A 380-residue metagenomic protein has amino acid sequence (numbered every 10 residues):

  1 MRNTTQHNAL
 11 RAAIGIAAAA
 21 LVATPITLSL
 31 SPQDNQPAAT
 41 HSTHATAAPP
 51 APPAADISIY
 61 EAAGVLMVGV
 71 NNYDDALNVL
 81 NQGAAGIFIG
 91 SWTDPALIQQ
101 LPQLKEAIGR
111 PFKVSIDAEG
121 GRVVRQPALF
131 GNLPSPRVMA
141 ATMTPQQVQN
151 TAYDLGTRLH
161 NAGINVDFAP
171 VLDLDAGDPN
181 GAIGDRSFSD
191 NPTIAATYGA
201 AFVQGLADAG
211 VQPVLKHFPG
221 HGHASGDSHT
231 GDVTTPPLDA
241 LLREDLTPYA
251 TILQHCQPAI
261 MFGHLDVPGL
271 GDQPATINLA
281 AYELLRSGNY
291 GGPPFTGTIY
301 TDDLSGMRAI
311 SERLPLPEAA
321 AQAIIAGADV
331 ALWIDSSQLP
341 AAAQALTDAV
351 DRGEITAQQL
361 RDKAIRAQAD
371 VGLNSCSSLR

Functional and structural regions predicted by a protein language model:
M1-A19: N-terminal export and membrane-targeting signals
V22-P49: C-terminal region of N-terminal signal peptides and the immediate post-cleavage residues of exported proteins
A45-A76, F202, D302: Boundary/entry segment of secreted carbohydrate-active catalytic domains
A63-V70, A85-I89, F112-G120, V166-P170 (+4 more regions): Hydrophobic faces of well-ordered beta-strands that scaffold small-molecule active sites in alpha/beta enzyme cores
V70-N81, Q147-R158, L242-Y249, P315-Q322: Short, acidic/polar
I98-Q100, T197-E354: Second-shell residues forming the walls of enzyme active-site clefts
K105-G131, V148-L174, A195-P219: Glycine-rich, aromatic-flanked loop segments that form ligand/cofactor-binding clefts across common enzyme folds
D348-R380: Mid-to-C-terminal alpha-helical segments outside catalytic/metal-binding sites
